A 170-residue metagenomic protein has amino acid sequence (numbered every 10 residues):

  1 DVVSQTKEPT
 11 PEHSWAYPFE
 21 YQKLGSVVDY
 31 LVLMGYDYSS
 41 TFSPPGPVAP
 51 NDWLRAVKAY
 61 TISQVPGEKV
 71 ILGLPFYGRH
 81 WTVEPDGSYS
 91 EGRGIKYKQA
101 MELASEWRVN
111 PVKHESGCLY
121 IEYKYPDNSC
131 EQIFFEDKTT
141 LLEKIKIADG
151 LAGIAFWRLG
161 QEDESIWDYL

Functional and structural regions predicted by a protein language model:
D1-S105: Substrate-binding surface in catalytic domains of secreted glycosidases
K23-V27, S63-P66, K113, K124-D127 (+1 more regions): Extracellular/periplasmic catalytic domains that process cell-envelope and extracellular macromolecules
T41-V48, C130-F134, F156: Second-shell loop/turn segments in exported
K69, Q132, G153: A residue-level signal for beta-strand positions that form part of recognition/binding surfaces within mature
L74-I145, I166: Glycan-binding loop/region signatures in secreted carbohydrate-active enzymes
T140-L170: Acidic/aromatic/glycine-rich contiguous surface patches that form carbohydrate-binding/processing clefts and analogous
